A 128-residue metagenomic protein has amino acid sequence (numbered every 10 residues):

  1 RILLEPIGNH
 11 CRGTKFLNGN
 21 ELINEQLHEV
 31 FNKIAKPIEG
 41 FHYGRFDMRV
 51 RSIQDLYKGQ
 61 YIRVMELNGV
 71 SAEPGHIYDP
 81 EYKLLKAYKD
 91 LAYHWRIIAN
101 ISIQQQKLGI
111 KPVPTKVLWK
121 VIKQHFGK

Functional and structural regions predicted by a protein language model:
R1-K58, Q104-G127: A long amphipathic alpha-helix within ATP-dependent nucleotide-binding catalytic cores
R51-K128: C-terminal active-site "lid" helix and adjoining low-complexity regulatory extension at the edge of ATP-using catalytic
